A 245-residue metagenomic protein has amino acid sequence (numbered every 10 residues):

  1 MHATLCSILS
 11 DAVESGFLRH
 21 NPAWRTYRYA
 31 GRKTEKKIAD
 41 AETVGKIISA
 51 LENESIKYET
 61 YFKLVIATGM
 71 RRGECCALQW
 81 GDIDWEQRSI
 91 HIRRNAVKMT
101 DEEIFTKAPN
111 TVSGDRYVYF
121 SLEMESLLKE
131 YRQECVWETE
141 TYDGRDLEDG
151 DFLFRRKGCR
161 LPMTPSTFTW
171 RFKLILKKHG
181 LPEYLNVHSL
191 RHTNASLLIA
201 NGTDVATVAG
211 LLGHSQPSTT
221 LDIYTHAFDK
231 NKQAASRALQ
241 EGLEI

Functional and structural regions predicted by a protein language model:
M1-R25, R71: N-terminal DNA-binding recognition helix of tyrosine site-specific recombinases/integrases
E14, K63, A67-E74, T167 (+3 more regions): C-terminal catalytic core of tyrosine-transesterase DNA break-rejoin enzymes
L18-H20, A30-S49, R93, K98-L122: DNA breakage-rejoining catalytic core of tyrosine-based enzymes
A30, T34, A96-K98, L212-A238: Catalytic-site neighborhood detector that most strongly recognizes the C-terminal catalytic loop/helix of tyrosine
S49, Q87, K98-D115, L122-M124 (+5 more regions): C-terminal secondary-structure termini that scaffold catalytic or DNA-interacting sites
S49-K63: Conserved catalytic core of the tyrosine transesterase superfamily
D82-S89, P182, T203-I223: Short, polar N-cap/turn motifs at the start of nucleic acid-interacting alpha helices
S89-H91, K107-E130, L147-F172, N186: C-terminal catalytic core of Y-nucleophile DNA break-rejoin enzymes
